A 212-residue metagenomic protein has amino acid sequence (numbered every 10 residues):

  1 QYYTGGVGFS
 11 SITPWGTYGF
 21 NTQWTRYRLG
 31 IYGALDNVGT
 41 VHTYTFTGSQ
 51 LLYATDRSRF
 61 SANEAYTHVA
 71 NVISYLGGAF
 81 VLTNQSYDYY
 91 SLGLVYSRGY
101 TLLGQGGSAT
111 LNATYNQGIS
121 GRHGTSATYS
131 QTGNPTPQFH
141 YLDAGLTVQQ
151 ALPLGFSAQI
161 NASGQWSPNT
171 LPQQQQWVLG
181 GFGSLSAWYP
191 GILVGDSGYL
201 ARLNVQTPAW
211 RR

Functional and structural regions predicted by a protein language model:
Q1-T101: Gram-negative/organellar outer-membrane beta-barrel architecture
V72-R212: C-terminal outer-membrane beta-barrel translocator/porin domains of Gram-negative envelope proteins and their
